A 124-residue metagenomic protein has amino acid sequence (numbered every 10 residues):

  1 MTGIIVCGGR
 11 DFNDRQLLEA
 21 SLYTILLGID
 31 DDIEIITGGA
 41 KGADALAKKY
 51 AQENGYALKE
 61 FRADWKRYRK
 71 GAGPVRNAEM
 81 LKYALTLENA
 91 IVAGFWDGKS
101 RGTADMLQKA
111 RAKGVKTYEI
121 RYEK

Functional and structural regions predicted by a protein language model:
G3, F12-K124: Acidic/glycine-enriched connector segments
